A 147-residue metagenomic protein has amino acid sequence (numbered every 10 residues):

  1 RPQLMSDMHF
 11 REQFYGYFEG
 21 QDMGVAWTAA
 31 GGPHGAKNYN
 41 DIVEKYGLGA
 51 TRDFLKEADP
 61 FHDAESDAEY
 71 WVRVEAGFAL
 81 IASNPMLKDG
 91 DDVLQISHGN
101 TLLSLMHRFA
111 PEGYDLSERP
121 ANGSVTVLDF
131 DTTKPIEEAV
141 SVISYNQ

Functional and structural regions predicted by a protein language model:
R1-K45, R108-A110, D115-A121, V127: Phosphate-coordination/substrate-recognition cap region in phosphate-metabolizing enzymes
P33-E69: Short glycine/proline- and acidic residue-enriched helix-loop micro-motifs that form flexible lids or anion-recognition
L48-E57, E112-S141: Domain-level recognition of soluble alpha/beta enzyme cores, biased toward histidine phosphatases/phosphomutases
A64, M86-L87: A structure-centric feature marking long, well-folded core domains of fungal metabolic enzymes and membrane transporters
W71, E75-S83: Generic structural signal for well-ordered alpha-helical scaffold segments
L87-G99: Generic beta-sheet signal
S104-L105: Phosphate- and divalent-cation-binding pockets in alpha/beta enzyme and binding domains that engage nucleotide-derived
I143-Q147: Acidic, His/Gly-rich catalytic cores of divalent-metal-dependent hydrolytic chemistry
